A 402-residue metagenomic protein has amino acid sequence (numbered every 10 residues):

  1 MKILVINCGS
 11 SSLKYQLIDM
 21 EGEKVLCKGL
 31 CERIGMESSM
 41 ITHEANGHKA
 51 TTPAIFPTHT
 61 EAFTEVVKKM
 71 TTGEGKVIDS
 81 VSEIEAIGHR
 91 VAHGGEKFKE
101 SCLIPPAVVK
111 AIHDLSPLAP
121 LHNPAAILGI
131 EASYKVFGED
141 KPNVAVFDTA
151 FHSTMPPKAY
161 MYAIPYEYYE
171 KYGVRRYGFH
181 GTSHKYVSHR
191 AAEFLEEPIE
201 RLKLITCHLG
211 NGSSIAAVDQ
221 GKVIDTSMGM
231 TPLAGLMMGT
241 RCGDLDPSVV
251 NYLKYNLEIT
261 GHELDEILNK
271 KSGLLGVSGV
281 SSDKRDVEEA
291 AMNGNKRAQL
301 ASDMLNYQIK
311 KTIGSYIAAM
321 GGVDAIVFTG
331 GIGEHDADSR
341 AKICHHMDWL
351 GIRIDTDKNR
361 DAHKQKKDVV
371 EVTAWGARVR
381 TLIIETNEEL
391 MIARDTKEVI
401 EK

Functional and structural regions predicted by a protein language model:
M1-G95: N-terminal glycine/serine-rich phosphate-binding loop of ATP-dependent small-molecule kinases, especially carbohydrate
G9, H89-H93, L209, V323 (+1 more regions): Glycine-rich beta-strand-to-loop/alpha-helix junction loops that act as flexible
K69-I84, A191-P198, I313-D324: Phosphate/pyrophosphate-binding loops at sites that engage ATP/ADP/AMP, CoA/4′-phosphopantetheine, polyphosphate
M70, E74-H122, P142-V144, A150-A159: Short beta-strand-loop/turn "lid" adjacent to the catalytic site in phosphate-handling enzymes
F151-K254: Glycine-rich phosphate-binding loop of actin/hexokinase-like ATP-binding domains
D219, D225-L257, E266, G330-H363 (+1 more regions): Catalytic phosphate/nucleotide-handling subdomain of diverse soluble enzymes
E266, G273-V277, K284-A319: Adenine-nucleotide phosphate-binding core of ATP-dependent small-molecule kinases
Q299, D303-A319, G333-K402: Internal helix-turn-beta structural module
